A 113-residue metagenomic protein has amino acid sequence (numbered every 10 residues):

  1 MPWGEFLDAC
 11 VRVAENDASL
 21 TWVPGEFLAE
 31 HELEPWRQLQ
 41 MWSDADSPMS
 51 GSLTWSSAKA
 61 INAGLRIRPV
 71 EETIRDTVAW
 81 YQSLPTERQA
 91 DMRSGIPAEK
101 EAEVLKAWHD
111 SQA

Functional and structural regions predicted by a protein language model:
M1-P48, S52-A58, R75-D76, E87-A113: Mid/C-terminal beta-alpha module of Rossmann-like enzyme folds, strongest in SDR-family dehydrogenases/epimerases
T54-Y81: C-terminal helical cap and adjacent loop that interface with cofactors, partners, or active-site loops
S83-P85: Short low-complexity, flexible loop/linker segments enriched in glycine and/or proline with clustered acidic
